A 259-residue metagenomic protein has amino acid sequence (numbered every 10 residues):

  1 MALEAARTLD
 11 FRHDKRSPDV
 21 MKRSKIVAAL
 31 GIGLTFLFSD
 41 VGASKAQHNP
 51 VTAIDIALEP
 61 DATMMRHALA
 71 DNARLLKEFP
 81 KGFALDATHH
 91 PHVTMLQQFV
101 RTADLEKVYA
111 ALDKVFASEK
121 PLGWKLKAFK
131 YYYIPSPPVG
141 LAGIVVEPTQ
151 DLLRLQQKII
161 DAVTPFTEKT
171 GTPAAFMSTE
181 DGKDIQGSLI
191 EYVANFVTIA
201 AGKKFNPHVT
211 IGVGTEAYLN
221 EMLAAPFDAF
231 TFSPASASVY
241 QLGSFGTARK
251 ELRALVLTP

Functional and structural regions predicted by a protein language model:
A5-V20: Short, Lys/Arg-enriched N-terminal segments with co-localized hydrophobic residues within the first ~10-30 amino acids
D19-L30: Bacterial N-terminal signal peptides that target proteins for export
A29-S39: Bacterial N-terminal signal peptides
A43-S136, T149-S238, L242-P259: Basic, often amphipathic N-terminal segments
V139: Conserved active-site/ligand-binding neighborhood in enzyme cores
I144-P148: A short, structured beta-strand-centered segment in the mid-to-C-terminal lobe of catalytic cores from group-transfer
